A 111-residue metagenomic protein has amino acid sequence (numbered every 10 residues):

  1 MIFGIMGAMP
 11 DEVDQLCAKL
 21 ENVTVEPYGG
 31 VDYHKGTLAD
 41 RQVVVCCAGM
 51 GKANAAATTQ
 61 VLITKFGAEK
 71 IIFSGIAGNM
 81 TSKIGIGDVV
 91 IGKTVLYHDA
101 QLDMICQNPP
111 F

Functional and structural regions predicted by a protein language model:
M1-F111: Metabolite-binding pocket within alpha/beta catalytic cores that recognizes anionic/polar moieties
